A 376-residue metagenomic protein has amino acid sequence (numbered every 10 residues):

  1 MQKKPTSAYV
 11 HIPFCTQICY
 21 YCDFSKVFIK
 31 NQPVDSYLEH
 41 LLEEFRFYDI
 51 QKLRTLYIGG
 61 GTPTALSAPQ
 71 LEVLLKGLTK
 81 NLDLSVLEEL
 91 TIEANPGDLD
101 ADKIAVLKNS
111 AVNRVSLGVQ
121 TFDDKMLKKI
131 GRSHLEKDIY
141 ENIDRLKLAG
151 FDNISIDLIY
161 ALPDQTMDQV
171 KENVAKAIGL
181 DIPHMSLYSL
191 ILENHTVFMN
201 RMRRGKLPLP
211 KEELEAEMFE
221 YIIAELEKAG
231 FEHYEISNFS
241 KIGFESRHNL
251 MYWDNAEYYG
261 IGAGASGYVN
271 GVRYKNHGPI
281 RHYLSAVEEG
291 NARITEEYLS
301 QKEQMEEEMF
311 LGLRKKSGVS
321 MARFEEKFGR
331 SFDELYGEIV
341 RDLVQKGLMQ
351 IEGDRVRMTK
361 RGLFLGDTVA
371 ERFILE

Functional and structural regions predicted by a protein language model:
K3-P5, K26-Y48, K52-R330: C-terminal scaffold of the Radical SAM
V10: Conserved N-terminal Rossmann-fold NAD(P)-binding element of oxidoreductases
P13-K26: Local cysteine-cluster metal-coordination motifs and their immediate loop/turn environment, predominantly Fe-S cluster
G329-V344: Short amphipathic alpha-helical interaction segments
V344-D354: A short, conserved structural fragment
R355-T359: Minor-groove-contacting beta-hairpin "wing" of winged helix-turn-helix DNA-binding domains
R361-E376: Short, amphipathic alpha-helical interaction segments positioned at domain boundaries
